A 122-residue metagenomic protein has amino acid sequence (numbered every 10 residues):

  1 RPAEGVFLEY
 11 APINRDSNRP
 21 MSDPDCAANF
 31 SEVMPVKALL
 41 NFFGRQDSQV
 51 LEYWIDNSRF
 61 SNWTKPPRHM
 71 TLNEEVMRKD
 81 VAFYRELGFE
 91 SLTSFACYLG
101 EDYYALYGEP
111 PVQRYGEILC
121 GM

Functional and structural regions predicted by a protein language model:
R1-M122: Catalytic-core regions of glycoside hydrolase
